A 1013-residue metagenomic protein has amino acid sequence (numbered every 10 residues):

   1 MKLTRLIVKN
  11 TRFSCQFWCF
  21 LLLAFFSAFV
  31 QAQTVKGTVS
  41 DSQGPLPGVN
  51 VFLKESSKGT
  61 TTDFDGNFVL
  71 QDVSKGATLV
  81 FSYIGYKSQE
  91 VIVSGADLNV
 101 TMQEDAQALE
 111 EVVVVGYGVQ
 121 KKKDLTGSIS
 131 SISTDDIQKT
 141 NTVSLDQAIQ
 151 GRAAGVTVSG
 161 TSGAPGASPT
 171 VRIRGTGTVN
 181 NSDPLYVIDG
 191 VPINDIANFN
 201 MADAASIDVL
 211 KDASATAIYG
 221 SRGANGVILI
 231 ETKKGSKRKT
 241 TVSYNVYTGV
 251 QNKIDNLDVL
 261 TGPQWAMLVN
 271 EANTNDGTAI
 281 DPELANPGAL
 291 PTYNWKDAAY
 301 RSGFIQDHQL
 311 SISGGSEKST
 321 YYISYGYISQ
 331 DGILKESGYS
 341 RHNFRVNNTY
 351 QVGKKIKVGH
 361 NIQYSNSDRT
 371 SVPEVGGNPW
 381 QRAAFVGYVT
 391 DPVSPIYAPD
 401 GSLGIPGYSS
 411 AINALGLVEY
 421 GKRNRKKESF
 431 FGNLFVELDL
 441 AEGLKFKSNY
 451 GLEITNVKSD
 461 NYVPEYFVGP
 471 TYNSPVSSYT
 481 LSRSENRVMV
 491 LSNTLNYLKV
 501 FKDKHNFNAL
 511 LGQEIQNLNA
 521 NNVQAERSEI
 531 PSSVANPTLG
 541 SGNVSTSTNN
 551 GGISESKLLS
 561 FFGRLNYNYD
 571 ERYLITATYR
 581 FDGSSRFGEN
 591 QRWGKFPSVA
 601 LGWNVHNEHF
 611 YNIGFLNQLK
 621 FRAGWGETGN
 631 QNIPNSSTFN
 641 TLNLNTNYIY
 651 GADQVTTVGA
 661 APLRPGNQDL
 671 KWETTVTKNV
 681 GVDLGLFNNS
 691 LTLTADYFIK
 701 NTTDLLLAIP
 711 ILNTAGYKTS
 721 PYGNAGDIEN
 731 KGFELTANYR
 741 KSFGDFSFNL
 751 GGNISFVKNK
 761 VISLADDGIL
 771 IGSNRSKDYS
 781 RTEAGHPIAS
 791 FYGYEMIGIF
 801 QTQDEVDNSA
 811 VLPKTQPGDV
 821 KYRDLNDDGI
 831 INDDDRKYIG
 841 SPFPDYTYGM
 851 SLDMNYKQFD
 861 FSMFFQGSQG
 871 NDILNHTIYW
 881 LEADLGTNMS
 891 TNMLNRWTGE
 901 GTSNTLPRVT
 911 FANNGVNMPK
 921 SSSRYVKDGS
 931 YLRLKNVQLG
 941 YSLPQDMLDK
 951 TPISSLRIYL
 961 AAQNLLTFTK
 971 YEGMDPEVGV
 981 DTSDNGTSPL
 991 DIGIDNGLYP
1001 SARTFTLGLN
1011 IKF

Functional and structural regions predicted by a protein language model:
M1-L22, F26-R345, Y350-S365, G377 (+11 more regions): Short, small/polar-rich motifs associated with maturation and membrane association, primarily at protein termini
G48, D72, E111, S131 (+9 more regions): Extracellular/lumenal ectodomain signal focusing on beta-strand-rich modules and carbohydrate-recognition contexts
G59, V209, S214-A215, P470 (+1 more regions): Solvent-exposed beta-strand/loop surfaces of large extracellular or lumenal domains
D136, S329-D331, G583-S585, K741 (+2 more regions): A generic structural motif
I137, T142, D183, D189 (+10 more regions): Extracellular/periplasmic, surface-exposed regions of secreted and cell-surface proteins
D195, A217-I218, S585-F587, I873: Extracytoplasmic/secreted cell-surface and envelope-processing proteins
N252, L257, G262-T278, S365-I405 (+6 more regions): A surface-exposed, glycine/aromatic-enriched loop/edge motif typical of exported proteins
G288, F467, I649-L663, N701-A725 (+4 more regions): Surface-exposed, extracytoplasmic segments of Gram-negative outer-membrane nutrient-acquisition systems
